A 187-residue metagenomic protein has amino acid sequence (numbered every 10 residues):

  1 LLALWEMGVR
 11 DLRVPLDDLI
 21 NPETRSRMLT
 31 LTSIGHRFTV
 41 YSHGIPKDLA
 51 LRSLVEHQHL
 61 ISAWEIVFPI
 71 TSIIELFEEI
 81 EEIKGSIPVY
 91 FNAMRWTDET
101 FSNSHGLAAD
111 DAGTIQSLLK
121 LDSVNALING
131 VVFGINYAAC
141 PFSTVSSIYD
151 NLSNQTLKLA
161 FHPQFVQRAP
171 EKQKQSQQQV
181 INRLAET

Functional and structural regions predicted by a protein language model:
L2-I45, S53-A63, L121, A126-G130: Catalytic domains of carbohydrate-active enzymes, especially glycoside hydrolases
L19-P22, P46-L49, T71-I73, A139-F142: Short, solvent-exposed loop/turn at the beta-strand->alpha-helix junction within individual leucine-rich repeat
P22-S26, K47-L51, G113-L118, S146-I148: Alpha-helical scaffolding within the catalytic cores of extracellular/periplasmic polymer-degrading hydrolases
H59, P69-T71: Acidic/aromatic-lined carbohydrate-recognition and catalytic surfaces of CAZymes acting on diverse glycans
S62-E65, V89-F91: Short hydrophobic/aromatic-enriched beta-strand-loop microsegments
T71-T187: Noncatalytic carbohydrate-binding groove/subsite architecture in carbohydrate-active enzymes
